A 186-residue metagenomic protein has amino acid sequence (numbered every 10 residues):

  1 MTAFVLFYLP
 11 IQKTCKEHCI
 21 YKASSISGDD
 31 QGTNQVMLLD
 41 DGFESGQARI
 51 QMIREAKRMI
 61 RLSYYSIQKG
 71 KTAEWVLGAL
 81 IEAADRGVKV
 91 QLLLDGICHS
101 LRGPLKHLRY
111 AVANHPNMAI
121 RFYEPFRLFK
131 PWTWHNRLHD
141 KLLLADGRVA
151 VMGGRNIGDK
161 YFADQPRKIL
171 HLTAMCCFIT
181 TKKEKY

Functional and structural regions predicted by a protein language model:
M1-Y8: Hydrophobic membrane-insertion alpha-helices, especially the h-region of bacterial N-terminal signal peptides
Y8-K16: Hydrophobic alpha-helical transmembrane segments in integral membrane proteins
H18-A56, G70, E74-Y186: HKD-type phospholipase D/PLD-like phosphodiesterase module
